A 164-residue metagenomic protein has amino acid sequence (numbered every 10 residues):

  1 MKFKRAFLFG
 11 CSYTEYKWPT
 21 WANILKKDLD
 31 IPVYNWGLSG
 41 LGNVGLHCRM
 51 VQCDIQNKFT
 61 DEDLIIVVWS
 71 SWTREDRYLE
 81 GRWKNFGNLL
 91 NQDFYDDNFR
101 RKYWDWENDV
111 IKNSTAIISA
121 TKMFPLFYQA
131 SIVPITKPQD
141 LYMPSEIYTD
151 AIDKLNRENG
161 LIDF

Functional and structural regions predicted by a protein language model:
M1-C48: Serine-esterase "nucleophile elbow" of acetyl-processing enzymes
M1-K2, Q52-F164: Alpha-helical cap/lid subdomain in secreted, periplasmic, or secretory-pathway luminal O-acyl-processing enzymes
